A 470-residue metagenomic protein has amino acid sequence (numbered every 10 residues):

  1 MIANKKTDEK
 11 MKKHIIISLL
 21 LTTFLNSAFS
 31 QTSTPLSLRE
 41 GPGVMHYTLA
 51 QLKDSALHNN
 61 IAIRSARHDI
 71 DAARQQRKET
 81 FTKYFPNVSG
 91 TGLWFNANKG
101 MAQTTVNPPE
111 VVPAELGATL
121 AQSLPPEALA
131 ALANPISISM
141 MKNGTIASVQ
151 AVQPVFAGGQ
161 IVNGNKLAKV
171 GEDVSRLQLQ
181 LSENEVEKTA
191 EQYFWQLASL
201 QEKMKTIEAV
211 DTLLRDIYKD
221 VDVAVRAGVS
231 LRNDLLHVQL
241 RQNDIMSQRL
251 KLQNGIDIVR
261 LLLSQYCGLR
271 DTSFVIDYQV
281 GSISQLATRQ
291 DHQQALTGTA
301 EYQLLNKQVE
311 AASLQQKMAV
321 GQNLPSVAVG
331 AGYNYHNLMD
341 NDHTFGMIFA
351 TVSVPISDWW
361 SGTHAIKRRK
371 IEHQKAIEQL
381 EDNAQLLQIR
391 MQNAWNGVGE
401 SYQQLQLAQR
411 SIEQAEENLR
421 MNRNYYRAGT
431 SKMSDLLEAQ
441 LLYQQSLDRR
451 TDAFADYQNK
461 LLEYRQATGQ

Functional and structural regions predicted by a protein language model:
M1-A50, L57: Bacterial Sec-dependent N-terminal signal peptides
Q31-M101, V229-L231, C267-S313, I356 (+1 more regions): Bacterial Sec-pathway N-terminal export signals of envelope proteins
T32-P35, R39, N96-E115, R449-Q470: Acidic, low-complexity, intrinsically disordered peripheral segments
Y47-Q51, Q75-R77, L179-G298, G397 (+2 more regions): Periplasmic alpha-helical coiled-coil/stalk elements that build and connect Gram-negative outer-membrane
R64, N87-A102, P135-K142, V152-L181 (+4 more regions): Small/polar (Gly/Ser/Thr/Ala-rich) solvent-exposed segments that form structured loops/beta-strands/short helices used
S65-T80, S182, K188-K205, D216 (+6 more regions): Amphipathic alpha-helical coiled-coil segments
F81, V152, Q253, K317-V320 (+1 more regions): Transmembrane beta-barrel domains of outer membrane proteins
M101-I138: A subset of solvent-exposed loop/turn segments in beta-rich extracellular surface proteins, enriched in glycine
